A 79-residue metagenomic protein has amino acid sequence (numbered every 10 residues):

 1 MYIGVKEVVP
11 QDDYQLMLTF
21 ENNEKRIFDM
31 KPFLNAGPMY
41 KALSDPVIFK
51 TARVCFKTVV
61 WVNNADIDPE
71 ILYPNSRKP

Functional and structural regions predicted by a protein language model:
M1-P79: Motif-centric detector for short Cys/His coordination patterns
